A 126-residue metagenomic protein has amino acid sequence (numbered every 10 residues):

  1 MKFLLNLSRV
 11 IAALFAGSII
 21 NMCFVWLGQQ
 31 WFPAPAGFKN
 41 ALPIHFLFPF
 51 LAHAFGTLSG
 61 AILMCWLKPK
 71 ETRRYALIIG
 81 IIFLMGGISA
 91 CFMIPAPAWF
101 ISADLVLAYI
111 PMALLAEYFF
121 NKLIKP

Functional and structural regions predicted by a protein language model:
M1-P126: Juxtamembrane/disordered regions of integral membrane proteins
